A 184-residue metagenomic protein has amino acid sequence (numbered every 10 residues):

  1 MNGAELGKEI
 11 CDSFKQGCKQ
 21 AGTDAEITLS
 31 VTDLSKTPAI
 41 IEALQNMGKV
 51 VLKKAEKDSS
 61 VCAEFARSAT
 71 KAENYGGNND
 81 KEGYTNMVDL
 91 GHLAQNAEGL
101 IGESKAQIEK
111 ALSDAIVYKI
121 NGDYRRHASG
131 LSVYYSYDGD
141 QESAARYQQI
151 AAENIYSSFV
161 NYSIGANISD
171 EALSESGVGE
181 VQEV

Functional and structural regions predicted by a protein language model:
M1-V184: Terminal, contiguous helix-loop blocks that mediate binding/assembly
